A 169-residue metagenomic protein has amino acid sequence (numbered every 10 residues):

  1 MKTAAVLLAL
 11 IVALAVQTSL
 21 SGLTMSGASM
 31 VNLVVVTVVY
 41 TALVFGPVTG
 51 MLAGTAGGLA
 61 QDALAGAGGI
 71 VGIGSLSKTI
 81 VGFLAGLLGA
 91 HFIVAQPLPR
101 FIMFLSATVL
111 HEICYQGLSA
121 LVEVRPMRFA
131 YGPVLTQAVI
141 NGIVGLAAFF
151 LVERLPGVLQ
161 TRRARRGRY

Functional and structural regions predicted by a protein language model:
M1-Y169: Terminal, non-globular segments
